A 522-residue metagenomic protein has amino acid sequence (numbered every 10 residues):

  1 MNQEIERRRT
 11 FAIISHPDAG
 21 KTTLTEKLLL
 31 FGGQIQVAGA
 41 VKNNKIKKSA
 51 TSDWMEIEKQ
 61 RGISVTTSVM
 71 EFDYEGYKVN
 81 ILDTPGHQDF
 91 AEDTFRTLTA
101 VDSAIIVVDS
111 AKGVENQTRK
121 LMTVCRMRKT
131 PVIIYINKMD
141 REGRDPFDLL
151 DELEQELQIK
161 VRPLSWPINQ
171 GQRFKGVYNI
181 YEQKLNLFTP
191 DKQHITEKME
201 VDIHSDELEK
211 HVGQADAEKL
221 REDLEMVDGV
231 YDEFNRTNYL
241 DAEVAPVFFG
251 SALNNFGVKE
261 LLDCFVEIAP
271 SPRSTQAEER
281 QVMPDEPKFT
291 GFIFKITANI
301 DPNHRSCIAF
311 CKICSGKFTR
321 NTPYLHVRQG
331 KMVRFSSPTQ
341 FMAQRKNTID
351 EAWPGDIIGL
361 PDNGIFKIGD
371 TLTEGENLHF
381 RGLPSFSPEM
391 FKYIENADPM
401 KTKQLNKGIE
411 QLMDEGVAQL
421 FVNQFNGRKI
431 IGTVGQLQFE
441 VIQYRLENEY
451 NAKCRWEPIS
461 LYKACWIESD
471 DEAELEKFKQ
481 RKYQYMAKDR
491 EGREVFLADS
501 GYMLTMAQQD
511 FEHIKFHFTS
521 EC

Functional and structural regions predicted by a protein language model:
M1-C522: Structural and coupling elements of P-loop NTPases
